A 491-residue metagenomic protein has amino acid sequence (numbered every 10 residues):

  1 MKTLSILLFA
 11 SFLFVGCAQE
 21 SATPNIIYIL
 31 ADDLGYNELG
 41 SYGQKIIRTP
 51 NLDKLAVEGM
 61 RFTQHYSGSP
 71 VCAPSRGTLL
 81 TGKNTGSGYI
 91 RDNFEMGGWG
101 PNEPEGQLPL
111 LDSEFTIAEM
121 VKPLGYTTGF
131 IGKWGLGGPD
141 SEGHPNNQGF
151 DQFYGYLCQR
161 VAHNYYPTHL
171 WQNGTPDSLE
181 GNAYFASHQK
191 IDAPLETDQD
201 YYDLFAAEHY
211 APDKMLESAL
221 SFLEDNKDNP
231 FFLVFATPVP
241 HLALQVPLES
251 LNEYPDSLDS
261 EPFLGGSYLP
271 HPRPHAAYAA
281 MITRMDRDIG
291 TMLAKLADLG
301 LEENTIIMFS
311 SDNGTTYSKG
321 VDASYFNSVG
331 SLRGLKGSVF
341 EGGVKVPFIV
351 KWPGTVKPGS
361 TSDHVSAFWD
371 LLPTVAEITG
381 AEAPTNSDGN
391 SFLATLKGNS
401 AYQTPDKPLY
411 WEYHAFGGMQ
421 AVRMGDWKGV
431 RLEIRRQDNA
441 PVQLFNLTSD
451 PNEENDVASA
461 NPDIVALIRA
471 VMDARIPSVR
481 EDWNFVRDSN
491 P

Functional and structural regions predicted by a protein language model:
K2, C17-Q443, P451-P491: Formylglycine-dependent sulfatase
T3-F14: Sec-dependent N-terminal signal peptides
